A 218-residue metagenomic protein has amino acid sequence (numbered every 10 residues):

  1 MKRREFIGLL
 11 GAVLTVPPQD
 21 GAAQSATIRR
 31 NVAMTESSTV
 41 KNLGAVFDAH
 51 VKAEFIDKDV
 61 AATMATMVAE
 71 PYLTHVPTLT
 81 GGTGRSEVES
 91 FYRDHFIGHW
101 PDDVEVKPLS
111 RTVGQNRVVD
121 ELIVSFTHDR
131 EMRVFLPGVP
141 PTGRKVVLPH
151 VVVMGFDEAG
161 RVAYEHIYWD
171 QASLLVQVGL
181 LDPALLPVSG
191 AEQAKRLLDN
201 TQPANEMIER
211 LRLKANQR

Functional and structural regions predicted by a protein language model:
E5-Q24: N-terminal export signals
T27-R218: C-terminal and inter-domain tail/linker signature
